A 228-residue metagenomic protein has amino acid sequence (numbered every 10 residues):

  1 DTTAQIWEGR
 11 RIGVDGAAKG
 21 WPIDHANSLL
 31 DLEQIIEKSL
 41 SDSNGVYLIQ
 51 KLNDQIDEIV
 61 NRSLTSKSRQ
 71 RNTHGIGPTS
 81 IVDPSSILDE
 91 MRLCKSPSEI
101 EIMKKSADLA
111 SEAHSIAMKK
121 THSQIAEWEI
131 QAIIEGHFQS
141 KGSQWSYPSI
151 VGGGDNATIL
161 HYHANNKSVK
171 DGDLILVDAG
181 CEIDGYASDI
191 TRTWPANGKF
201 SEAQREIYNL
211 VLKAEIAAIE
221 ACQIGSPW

Functional and structural regions predicted by a protein language model:
D1-W228: Active-site neighborhoods and metal-handling regions in enzymes and metal-associated proteins
